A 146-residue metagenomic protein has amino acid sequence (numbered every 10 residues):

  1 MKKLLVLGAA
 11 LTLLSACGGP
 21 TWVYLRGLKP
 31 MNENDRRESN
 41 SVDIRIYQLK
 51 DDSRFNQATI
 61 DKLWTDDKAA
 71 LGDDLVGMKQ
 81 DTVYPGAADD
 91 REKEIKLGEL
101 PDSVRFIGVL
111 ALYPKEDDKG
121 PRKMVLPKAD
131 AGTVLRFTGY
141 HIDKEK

Functional and structural regions predicted by a protein language model:
M1-L4: Positively charged n-region of N-terminal signal peptides that target proteins for export
L14-A16: C-terminal motif of bacterial Sec signal peptides marking the signal peptidase cleavage site
G18-T21: Bacterial signal peptide processing site
Y24-D35: Short amphipathic, basic-aromatic surface patches that mediate peripheral association with negatively charged
D35-D66, A70: Post-signal-peptide N-terminal segment of Sec-exported extracytoplasmic proteins
A58-L100: Tryptophan-paired
D102-K115: A short, solvent-exposed beta-strand micro-motif common in secreted/extracellular proteins
V125-K146: Extracellular beta-sheet/turn segments enriched in Thr/Pro/Gly and aliphatic residues
